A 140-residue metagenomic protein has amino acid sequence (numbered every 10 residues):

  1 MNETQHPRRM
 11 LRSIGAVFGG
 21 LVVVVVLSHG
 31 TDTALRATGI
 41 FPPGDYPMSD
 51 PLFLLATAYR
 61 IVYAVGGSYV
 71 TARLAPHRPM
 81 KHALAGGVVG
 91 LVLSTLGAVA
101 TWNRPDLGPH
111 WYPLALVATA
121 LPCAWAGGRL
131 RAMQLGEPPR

Functional and structural regions predicted by a protein language model:
N2-R140: Juxtamembrane/disordered regions of integral membrane proteins
